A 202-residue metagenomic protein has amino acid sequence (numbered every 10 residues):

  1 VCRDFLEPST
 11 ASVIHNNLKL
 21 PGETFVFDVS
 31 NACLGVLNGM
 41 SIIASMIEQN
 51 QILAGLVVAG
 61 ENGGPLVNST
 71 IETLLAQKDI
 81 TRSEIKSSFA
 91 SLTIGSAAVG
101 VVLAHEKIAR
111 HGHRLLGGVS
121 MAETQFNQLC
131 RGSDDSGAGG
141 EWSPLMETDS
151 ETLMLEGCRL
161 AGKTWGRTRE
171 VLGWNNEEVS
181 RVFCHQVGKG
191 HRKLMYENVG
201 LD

Functional and structural regions predicted by a protein language model:
V1, F25-D28, I52-G60, R114-M121 (+1 more regions): Beta-strand segments within the central parallel beta-sheet cores of soluble alpha/beta enzyme folds
V1-L6, V179-M195: Glycine-rich phosphate-binding loops at beta-strand->alpha-helix junctions
C2-L53, E197-D202: Conserved catalytic cysteine-centered active-site region of acyl-thioester-dependent Claisen-condensing enzymes
F5-L20, L66-D79, D134-G139, R192-D202: Acidic-glycine-rich active-site phosphate/pyrophosphate-binding loop
P21-F25, Q49-G55, S88-F89, A97-A98 (+2 more regions): Short coil/turn connectors at secondary-structure junctions
Q51-I71, E123-L129, K189: Acyl-CoA/ACP chain-elongation machinery
K78-L155, R159, K163-G166: Condensing-enzyme catalytic core mediating Claisen C-C bond formation in acyl metabolism
G162-S180, V199: Phosphate/pyrophosphate-binding loops at sites that engage ATP/ADP/AMP, CoA/4′-phosphopantetheine, polyphosphate
